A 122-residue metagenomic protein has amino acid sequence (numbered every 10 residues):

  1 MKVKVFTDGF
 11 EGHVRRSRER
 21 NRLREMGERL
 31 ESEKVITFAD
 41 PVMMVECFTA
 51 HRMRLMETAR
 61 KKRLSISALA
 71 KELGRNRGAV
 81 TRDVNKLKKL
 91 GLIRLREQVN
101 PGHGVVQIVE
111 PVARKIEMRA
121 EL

Functional and structural regions predicted by a protein language model:
M1-R24: General nucleic-acid-binding
G27-M53: Short alpha-helical segments that sit at the start of domains
M44-T49, S65, Q98-L122: Short, cationic-aromatic polyanion-contact patches
A59-K62: Short helix-to-turn junction characteristic of helix-turn-helix DNA-binding domains, especially the helix
A68-L73, L87: A short acidic, leucine-rich amphipathic alpha-helix
G91-Q98: A short, conserved structural fragment
